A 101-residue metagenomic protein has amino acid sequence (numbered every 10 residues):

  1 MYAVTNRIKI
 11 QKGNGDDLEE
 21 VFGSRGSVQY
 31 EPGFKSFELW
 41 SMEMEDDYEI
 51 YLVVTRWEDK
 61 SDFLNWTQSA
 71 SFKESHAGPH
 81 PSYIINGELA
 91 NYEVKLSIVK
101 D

Functional and structural regions predicted by a protein language model:
Y2, E38-E49, S75-D101: Glycine-rich beta-strand-turn "strand-cap" elements at beta-sheet edges
Y2-I8, E38-S69: Short, well-ordered beta-strand segments in beta-rich or mixed alpha/beta enzyme and ligand-binding folds
K9-L18: Short, surface-exposed ligand-recognition loops at beta-strand->loop->(often short) alpha-helix junctions that present
G13-N14, E58-S61, V99: A short, structured loop/turn motif at beta-sheet edges
G15, Y30-P32, D46: A cross-taxa feature marking solvent-exposed loop/turn segments within ectodomains of secreted and single-pass membrane
E20, S24-K35, R56-A90: An amphipathic, aromatic/His-enriched active-site/gating alpha helix that lines ligand/cofactor pockets
